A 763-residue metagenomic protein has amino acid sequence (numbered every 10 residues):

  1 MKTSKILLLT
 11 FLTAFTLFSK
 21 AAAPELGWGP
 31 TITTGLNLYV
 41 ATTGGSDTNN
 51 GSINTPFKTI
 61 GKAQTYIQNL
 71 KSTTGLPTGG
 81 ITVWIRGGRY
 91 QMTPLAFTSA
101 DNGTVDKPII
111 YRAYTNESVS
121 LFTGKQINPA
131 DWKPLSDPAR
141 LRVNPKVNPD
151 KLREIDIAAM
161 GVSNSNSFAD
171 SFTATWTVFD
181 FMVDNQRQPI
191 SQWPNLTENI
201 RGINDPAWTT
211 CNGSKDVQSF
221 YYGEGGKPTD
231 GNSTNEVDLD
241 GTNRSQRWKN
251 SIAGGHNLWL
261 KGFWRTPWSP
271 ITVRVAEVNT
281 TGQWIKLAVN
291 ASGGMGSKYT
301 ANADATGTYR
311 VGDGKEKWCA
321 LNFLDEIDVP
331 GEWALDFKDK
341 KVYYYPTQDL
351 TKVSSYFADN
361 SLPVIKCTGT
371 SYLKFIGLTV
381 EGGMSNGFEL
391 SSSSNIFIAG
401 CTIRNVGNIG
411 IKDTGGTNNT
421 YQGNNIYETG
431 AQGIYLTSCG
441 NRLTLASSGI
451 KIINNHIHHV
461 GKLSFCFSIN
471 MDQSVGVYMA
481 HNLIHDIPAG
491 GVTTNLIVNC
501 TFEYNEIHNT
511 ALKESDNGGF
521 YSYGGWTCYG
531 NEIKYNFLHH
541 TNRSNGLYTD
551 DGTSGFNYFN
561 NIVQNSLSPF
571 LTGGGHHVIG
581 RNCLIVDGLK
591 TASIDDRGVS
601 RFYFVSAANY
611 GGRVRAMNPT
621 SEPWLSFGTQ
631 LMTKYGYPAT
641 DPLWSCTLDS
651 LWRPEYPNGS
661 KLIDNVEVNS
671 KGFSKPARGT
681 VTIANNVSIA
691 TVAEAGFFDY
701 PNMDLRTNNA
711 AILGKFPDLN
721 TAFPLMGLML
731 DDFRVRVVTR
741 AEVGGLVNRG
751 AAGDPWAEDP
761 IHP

Functional and structural regions predicted by a protein language model:
M1-L8: Bacterial N-terminal signal peptides that target proteins for export
L8-T16: Bacterial N-terminal signal peptides
S19-A21: Boundary at the C-terminal end of the N-terminal hydrophobic targeting segment
P24-G35: N-terminal low-complexity, Pro/Thr/Ser-rich intrinsically disordered segments that act as propeptides or flexible
T33-S391, Y610-D641, L648-D649, P701-N708 (+1 more regions): Extracellular polysaccharide-degrading/modifying enzymes targeting complex plant/algal/animal polysaccharides
P94, T104, S385-E389, R404-T414 (+5 more regions): Glycine- and acidic/polar-rich repeat regions and solenoidal domains
S394-T402: Surface-exposed extracellular loop regions of Gram-negative outer-membrane beta-barrel proteins
